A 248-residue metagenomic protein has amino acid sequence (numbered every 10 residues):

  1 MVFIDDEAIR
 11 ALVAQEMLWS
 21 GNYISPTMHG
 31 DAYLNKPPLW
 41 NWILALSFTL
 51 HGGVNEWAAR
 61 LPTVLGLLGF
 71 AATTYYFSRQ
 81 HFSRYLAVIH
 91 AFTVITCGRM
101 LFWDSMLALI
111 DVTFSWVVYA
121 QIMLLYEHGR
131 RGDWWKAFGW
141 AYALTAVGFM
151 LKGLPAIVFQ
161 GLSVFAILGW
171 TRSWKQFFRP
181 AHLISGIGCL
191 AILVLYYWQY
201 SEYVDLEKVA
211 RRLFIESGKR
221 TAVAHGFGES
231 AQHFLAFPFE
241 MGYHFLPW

Functional and structural regions predicted by a protein language model:
I9-N35, L39-W42, L46, K219-V223: Extracytosolic helix-loop segments that constitute the early lumenal/periplasmic catalytic or substrate-binding loops
V13, H128, L144, L151 (+1 more regions): Transmembrane-lumen/periplasm boundary regions of multi-pass, lipid-linked membrane glycan transferases
I43-P62: Juxtamembrane segments of multi-pass membrane glycosylation machinery that transfer sugars from lipid-linked donors
E56, W103-T113: Short acidic/glycine- and proline-prone juxtamembrane loop motifs at membrane-interface regions of multi-pass membrane
L61-H81, A120: Transmembrane-helix motifs of polytopic, lipid-linked glycan transferases
T74-T96: Transmembrane-helix signature of polytopic, membrane-embedded enzymes that assemble or transfer cell-envelope glycans
Q80, Q121-F138: Membrane-interface transmembrane helices that cradle and orient dolichyl/undecaprenyl
W103, A137-K152: Membrane-interface alpha helices of multi-pass inner-membrane proteins
